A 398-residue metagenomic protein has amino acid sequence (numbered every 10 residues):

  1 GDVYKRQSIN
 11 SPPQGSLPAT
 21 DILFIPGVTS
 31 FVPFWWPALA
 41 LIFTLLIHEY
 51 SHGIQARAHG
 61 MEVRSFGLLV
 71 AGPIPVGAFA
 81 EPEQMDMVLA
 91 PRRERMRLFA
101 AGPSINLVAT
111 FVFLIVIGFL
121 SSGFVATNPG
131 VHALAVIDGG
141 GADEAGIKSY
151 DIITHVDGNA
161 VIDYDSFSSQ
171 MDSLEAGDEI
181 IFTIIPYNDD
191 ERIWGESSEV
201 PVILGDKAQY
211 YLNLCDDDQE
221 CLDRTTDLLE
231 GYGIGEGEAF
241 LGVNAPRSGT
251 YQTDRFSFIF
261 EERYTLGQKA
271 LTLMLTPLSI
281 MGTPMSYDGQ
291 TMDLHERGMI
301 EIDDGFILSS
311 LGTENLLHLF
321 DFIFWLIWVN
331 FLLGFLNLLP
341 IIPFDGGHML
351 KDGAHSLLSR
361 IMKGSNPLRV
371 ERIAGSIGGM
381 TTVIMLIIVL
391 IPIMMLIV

Functional and structural regions predicted by a protein language model:
G1-V398: Hydrophobic transmembrane alpha-helices and their immediate loop junctions in multi-pass integral membrane proteins
